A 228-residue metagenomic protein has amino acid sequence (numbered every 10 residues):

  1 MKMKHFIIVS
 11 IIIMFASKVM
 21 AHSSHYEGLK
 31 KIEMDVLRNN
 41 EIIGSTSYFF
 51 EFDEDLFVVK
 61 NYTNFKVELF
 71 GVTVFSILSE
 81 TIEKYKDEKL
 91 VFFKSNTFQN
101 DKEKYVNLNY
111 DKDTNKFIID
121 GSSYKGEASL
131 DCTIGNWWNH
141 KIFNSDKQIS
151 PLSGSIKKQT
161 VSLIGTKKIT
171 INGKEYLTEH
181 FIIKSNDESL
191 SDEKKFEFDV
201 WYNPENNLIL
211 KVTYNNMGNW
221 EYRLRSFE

Functional and structural regions predicted by a protein language model:
M1-M3: N-terminal secretory signal peptides that target proteins for export/translocation
H5, E127-A128, S191: Alpha-helical interaction segments
F6-F15: Sec-dependent N-terminal signal peptides
H22-D111, K141-E228: Acidic, serine/threonine-rich low-complexity disordered tracts
F93-G135: Hydrophobic, well-structured mid-protein blocks that either form specific transmembrane helices
